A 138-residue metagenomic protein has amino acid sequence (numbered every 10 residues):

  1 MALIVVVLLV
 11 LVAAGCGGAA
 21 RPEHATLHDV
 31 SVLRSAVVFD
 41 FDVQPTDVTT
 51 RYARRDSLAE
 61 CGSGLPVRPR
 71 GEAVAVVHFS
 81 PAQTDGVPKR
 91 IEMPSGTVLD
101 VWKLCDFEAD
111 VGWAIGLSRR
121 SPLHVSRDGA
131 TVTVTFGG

Functional and structural regions predicted by a protein language model:
I4-A14: Bacterial N-terminal signal peptides
C16-G138: Short linear recognition/processing motifs and adjacent strand/loop elements at protein termini and domain edges
